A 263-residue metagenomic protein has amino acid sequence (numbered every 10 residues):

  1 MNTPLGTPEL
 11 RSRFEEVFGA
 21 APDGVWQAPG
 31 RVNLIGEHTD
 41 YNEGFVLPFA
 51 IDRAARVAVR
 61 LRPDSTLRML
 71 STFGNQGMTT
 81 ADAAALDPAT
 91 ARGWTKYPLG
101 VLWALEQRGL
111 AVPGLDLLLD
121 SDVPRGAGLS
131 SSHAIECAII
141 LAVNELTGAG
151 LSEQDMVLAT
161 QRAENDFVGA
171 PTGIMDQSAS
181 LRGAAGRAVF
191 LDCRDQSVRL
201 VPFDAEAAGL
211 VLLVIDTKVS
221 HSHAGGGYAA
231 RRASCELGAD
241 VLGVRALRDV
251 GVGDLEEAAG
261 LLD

Functional and structural regions predicted by a protein language model:
M1-R31, R56-A91, F190-D263: C-terminal nucleotide
N2-W26, R31, G36-H38, N42-F45 (+2 more regions): Gly/Ser-rich oxyanion-binding loop with an adjacent helix/lid that shapes the negatively charged ligand pocket
E43-A50, A230-R232: Short Gly/aromatic-enriched secondary-structure transition segments
P48-A50, A58-L61, G109: Short, charge-rich binding segments
I51-R53, L61-P63, A185: Short loop/turn positions at the edges of beta-strands in beta-sheet-rich folds
R53, P113, L117, G209-V211: Residues at beta-strand starts and edge strands
